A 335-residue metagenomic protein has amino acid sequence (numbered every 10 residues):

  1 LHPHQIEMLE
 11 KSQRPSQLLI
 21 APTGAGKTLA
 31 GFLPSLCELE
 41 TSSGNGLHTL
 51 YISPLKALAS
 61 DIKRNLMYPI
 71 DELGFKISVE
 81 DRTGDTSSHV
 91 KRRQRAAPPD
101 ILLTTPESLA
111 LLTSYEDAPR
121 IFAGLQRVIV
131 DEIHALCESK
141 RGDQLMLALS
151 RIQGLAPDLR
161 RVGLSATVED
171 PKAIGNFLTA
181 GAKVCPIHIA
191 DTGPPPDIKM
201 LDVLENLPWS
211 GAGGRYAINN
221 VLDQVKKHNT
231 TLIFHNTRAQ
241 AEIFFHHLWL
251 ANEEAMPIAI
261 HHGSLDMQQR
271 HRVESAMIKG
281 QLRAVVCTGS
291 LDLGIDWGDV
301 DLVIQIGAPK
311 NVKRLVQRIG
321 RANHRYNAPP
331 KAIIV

Functional and structural regions predicted by a protein language model:
L1-A25, A30-V335: Helicase motor core with emphasis on the C-terminal RecA-like subdomain
